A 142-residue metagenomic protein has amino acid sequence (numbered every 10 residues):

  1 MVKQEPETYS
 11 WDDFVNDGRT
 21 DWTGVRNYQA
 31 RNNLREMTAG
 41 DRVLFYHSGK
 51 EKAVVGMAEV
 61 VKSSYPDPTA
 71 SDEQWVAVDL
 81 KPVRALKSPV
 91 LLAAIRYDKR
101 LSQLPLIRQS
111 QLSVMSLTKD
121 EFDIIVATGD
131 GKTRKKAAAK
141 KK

Functional and structural regions predicted by a protein language model:
M1-A39, K132, K140: Compositionally biased, charged N-terminal/linker segments
E7-Y9, K87, F122-I124: Short, acidic Gly/Pro/Ser/Thr-rich loop/turn segments
D13, P89-I95, I125-T128: Short, charged, solvent-exposed linker or helix-capping segments at domain edges/interfaces that act as flexible hinges
L44-F45, E59: Hydrophobic beta-strand signal
Y46-K52: Short, charged beta-turn/beta-strand-edge "cap" motif at the junction between a beta-strand and an adjacent loop
G56-M115: Aromatic- and Lys/Arg-enriched surface recognition patch
D123, A127-K142: Polybasic, lysine-enriched low-complexity intrinsically disordered terminal tails
